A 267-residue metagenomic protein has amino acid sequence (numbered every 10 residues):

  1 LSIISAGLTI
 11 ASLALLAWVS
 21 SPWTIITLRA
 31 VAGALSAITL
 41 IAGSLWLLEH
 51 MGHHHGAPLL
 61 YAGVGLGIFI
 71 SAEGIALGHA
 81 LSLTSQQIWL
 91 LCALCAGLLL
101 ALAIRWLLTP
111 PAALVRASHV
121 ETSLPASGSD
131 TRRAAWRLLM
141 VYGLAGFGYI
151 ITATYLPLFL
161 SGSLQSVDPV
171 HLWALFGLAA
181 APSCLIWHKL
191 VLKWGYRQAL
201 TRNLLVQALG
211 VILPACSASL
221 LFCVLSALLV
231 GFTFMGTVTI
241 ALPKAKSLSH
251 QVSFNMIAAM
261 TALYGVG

Functional and structural regions predicted by a protein language model:
L1, H79, S183-Y196: Helix-to-loop junctions at the C-terminal end of transmembrane segments in multipass secondary transporters
W18-W23, L35, G195, C216-A218: Helix-breaking motifs and short loop linkers at transmembrane-helix boundaries and internal kinks in secondary membrane
L28-V64: Cytoplasmic helix-loop-helix junction between adjacent transmembrane helices in 12-TM secondary transporters
A37-M51, M235-H250: Intracellular juxtamembrane helix-capping segments at the cytosolic ends of symmetry-related transmembrane helices
Q87-R105: Symmetry-related core transmembrane helices of the 12-TM Major Facilitator Superfamily/SLC fold
R133-A174, A180-P182: Extracytoplasmic gate region of multi-pass secondary transporters
R197-A241: C-terminal transmembrane helical hairpin of 12-TM major facilitator-type secondary transporters
L248-G267: A late C-terminal transmembrane helix in Major Facilitator Superfamily
